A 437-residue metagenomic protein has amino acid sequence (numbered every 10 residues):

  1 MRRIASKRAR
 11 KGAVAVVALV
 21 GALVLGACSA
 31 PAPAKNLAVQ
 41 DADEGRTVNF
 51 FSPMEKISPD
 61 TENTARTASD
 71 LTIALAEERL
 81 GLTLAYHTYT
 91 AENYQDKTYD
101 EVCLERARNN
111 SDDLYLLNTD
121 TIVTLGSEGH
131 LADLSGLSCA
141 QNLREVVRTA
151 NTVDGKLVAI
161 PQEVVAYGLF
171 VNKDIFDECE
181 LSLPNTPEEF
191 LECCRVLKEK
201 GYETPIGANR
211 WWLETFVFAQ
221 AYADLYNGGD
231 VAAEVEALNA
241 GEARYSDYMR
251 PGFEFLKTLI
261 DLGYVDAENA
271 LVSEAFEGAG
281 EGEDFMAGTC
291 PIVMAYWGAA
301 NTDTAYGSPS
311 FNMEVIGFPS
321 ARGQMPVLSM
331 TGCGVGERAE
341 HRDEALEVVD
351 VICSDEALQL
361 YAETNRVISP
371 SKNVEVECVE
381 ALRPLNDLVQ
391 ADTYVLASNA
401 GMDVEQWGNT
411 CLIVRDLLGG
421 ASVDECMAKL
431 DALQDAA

Functional and structural regions predicted by a protein language model:
R2-I4, A22, C28-V123, L360 (+3 more regions): Conserved N-terminal structural module of periplasmic/extracytoplasmic solute-binding proteins
N36, Q40-A42, K97, L117-Y167 (+3 more regions): Hinge/lid segment of periplasmic solute-binding proteins
R46, R79, C179, T304-N365: Extracytoplasmic/periplasmic substrate-recognition and gating elements
E78-E145, D174-N185, E283-M286, P291-I292: Extracytoplasmic "Venus flytrap"/periplasmic binding protein-like
C103-R106, D112-D113, Q141-D174, T204-P205 (+3 more regions): A structural signal for short loop-to-beta-strand junctions that line the ligand-binding cleft of periplasmic/secreted
V123-H130, V147-L183, N209-E236, V327-V335 (+2 more regions): Periplasmic solute-binding protein
V196, L238-S273: Glycine-centered hinge/linker elements that transmit conformational signals in sensory and ligand-binding systems
V327, A362-V374, E380-A437: C-terminal capping/gating helix-and-loop segments adjacent to ligand/active sites or protein-protein/ligand interfaces
